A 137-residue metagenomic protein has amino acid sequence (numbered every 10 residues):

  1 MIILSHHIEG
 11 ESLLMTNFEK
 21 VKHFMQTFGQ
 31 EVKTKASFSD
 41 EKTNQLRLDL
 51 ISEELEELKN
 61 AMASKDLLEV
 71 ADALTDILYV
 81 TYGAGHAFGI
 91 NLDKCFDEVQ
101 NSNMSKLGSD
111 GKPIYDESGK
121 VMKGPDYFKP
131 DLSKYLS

Functional and structural regions predicted by a protein language model:
I2-S137: Flexible "arm" and connector segments at domain edges
